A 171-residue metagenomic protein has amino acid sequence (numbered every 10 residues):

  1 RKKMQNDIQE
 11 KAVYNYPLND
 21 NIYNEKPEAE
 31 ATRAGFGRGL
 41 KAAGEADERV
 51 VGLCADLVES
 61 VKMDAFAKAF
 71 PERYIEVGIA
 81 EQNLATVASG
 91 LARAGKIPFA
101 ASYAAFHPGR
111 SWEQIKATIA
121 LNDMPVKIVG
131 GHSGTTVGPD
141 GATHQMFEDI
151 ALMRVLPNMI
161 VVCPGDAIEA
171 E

Functional and structural regions predicted by a protein language model:
K3-E171: Thiamine diphosphate
